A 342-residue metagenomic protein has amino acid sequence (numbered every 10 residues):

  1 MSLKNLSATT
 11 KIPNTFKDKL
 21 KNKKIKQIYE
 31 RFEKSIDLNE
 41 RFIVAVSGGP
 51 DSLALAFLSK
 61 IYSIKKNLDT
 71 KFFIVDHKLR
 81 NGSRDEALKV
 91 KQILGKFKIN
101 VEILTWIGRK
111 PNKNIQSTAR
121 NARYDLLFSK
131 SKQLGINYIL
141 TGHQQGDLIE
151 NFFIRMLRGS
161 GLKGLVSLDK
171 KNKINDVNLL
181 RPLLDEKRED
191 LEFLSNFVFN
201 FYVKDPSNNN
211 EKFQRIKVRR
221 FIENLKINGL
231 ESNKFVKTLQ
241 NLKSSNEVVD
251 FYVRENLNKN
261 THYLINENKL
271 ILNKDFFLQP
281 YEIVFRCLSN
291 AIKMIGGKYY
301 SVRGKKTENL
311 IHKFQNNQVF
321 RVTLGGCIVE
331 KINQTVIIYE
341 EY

Functional and structural regions predicted by a protein language model:
M1-D51, D69-K71, H77, W106-P111 (+6 more regions): AMP-forming adenylation/ATP pyrophosphatase catalytic core
S2-F221: Core alpha/beta nucleotide-donor-binding catalytic domains of modification enzymes
E231: Catalytic-core segments of class I nucleotidyltransferases/pyrophosphorylases that form NMP-activated intermediates
